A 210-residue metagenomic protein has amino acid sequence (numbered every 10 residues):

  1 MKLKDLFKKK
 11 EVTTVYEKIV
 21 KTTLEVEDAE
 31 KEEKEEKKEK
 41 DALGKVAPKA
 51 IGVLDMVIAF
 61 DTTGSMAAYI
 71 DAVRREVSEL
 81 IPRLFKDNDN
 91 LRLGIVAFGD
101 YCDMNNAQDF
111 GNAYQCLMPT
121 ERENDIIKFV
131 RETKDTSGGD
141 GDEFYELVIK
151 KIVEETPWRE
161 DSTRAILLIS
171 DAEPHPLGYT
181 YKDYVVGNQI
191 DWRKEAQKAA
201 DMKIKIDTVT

Functional and structural regions predicted by a protein language model:
K2-T210: Divalent cation-coordinating acidic motifs and surrounding scaffolds that mediate Ca2+/Mg2+/Mn2+/Zn2+-dependent binding
